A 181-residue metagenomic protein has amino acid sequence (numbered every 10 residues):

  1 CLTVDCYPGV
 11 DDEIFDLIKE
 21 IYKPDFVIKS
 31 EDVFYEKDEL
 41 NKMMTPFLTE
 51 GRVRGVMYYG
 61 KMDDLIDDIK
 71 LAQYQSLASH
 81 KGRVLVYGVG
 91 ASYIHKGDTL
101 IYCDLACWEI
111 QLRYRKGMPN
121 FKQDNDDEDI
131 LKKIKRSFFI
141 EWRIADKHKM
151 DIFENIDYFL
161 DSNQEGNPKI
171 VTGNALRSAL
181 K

Functional and structural regions predicted by a protein language model:
C1, I14-K23, K116-P119, F138-K181: NTP-dependent small-molecule kinase module
C1-D38: N-terminal active-site beta-alpha-beta segment that forms phosphate/nucleotide-binding and substrate-recognition loops
L2, F26-I28, L85, T99-Y102 (+1 more regions): Hydrophobic/aromatic beta-strand patches that form the interior of the parallel beta-sheet core in alpha/beta enzyme
V4-G9, Y87-G90, N163: Structural motif
I18-I28, Q73-L77, V89-A91, D129-K132 (+2 more regions): Catalytic cores of nucleic-acid editing and processing enzymes, centered on the cytidine/adenosine deaminase
I21-Y22, L71-D124: ATP-dependent NMP and nucleoside kinases share a basic, alpha-helical "lid"
P24-R83: ATP-dependent small-molecule kinase phosphotransfer cores that center on conserved nucleotide phosphate-binding segments
A106, L112-K116, Q123-A145: Extended, regular secondary-structure scaffolds
